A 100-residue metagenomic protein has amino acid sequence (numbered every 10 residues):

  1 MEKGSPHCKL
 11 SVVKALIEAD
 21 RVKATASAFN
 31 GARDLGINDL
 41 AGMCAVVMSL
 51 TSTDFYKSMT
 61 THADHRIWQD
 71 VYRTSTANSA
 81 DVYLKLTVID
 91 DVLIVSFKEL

Functional and structural regions predicted by a protein language model:
M1-L100: Ribonuclease/tRNase effector modules and their secretory precursors
